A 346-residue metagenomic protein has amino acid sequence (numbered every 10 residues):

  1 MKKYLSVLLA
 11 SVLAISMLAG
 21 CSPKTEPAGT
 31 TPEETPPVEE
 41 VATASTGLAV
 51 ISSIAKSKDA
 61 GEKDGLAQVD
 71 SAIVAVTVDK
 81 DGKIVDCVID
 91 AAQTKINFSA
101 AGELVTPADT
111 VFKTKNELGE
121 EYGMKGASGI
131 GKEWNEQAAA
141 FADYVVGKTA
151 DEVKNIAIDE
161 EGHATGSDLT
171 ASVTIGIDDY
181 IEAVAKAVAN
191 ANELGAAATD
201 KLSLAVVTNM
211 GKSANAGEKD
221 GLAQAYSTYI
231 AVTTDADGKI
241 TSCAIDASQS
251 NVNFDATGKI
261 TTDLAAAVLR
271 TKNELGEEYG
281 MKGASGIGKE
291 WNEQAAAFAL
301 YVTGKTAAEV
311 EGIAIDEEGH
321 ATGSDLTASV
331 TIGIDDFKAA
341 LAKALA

Functional and structural regions predicted by a protein language model:
M1-A19: Sec-dependent bacterial lipoprotein signal peptides
L18-P32: Bacterial lipoprotein signal-peptidase II cleavage site
G29-T46: Post-signal peptide N-terminal segment of mature Sec-exported envelope proteins
V41-A346: Active-site- and interface-proximal helix/loop "cap" or "latch" segments in soluble metabolic and energy-transducing
